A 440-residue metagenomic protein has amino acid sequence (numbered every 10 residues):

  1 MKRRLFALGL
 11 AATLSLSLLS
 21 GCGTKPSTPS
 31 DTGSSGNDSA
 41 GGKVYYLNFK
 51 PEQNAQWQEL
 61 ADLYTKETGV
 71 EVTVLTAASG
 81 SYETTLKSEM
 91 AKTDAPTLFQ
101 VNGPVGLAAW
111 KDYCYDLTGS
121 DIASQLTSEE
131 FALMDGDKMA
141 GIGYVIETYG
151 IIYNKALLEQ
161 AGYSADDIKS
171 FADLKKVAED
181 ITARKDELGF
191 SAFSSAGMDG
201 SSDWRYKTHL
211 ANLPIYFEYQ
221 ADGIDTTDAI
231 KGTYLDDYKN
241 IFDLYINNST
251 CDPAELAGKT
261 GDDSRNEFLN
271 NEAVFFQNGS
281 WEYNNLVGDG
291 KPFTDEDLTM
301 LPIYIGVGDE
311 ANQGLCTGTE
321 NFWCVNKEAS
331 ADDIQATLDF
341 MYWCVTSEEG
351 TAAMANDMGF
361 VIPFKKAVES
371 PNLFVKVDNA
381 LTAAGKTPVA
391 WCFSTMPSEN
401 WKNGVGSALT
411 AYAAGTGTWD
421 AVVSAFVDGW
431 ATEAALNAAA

Functional and structural regions predicted by a protein language model:
A7-G9, L19-G106, I122, A257 (+4 more regions): Conserved N-terminal structural module of periplasmic/extracytoplasmic solute-binding proteins
K66-E67, A161, T250, G290-N356: Extracytoplasmic/periplasmic substrate-recognition and gating elements
E71, E159, A183, E349-T351 (+2 more regions): Conserved C-terminal helix/tail region of periplasmic/extracytoplasmic solute-binding proteins
E89, P96-T97, A123-L158, G189-S191 (+2 more regions): A structural signal for short loop-to-beta-strand junctions that line the ligand-binding cleft of periplasmic/secreted
N102-Y153, R205, H209, D297-P302: Hinge/lid segment of periplasmic solute-binding proteins
D116-E130, F193, G197-G200, I215-N240 (+5 more regions): Short, solvent-exposed loop/beta-turn-alpha elements that line the ligand-binding surface or hinge of extracytoplasmic
A140-Y144, Y149, K175-T227, A273: Extracytoplasmic/periplasmic solute-binding protein
A178-E179, I224-G258: Glycine-centered hinge/linker elements that transmit conformational signals in sensory and ligand-binding systems
